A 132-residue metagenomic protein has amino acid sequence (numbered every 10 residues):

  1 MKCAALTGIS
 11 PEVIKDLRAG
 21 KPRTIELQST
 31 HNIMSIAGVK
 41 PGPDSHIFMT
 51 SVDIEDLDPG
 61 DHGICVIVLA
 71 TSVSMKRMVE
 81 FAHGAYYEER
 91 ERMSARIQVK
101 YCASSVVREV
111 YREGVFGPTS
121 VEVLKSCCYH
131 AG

Functional and structural regions predicted by a protein language model:
M1, S74-M75: Structural alpha-beta junctions
M1-C3, L57-I64: Aromatic-rich, lipid-facing transmembrane alpha helices and their immediate juxtamembrane interface loops in integral
M1-G42, G132: Compositionally biased, charged N-terminal/linker segments
P11, D53-E55, V73-S74: Short, solvent-exposed loop/turn segments at secondary-structure junctions
D16-L17, I36-G38, L57-G60, E80-F81: Short histidine-centered beta-strand/loop micro-motifs that create catalytic or ligand/metal-coordination sites
S35-L57: Short coil-to-beta transition motif at edge beta-strands of beta-rich domains
G60-C65, R77-G132: Contiguous surface segments at macromolecular interaction interfaces
I67-S72: Conserved hydrophobic positions within beta-strands
